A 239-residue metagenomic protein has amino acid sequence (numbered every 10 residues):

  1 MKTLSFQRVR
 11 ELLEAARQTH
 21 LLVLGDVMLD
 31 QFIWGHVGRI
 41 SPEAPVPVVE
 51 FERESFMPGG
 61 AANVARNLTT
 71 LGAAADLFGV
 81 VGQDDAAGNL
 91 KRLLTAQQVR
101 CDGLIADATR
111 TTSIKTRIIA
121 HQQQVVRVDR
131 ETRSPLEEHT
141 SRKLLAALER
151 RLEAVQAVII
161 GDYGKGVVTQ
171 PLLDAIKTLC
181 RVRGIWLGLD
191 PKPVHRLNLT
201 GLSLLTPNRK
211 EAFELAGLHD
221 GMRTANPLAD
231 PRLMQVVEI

Functional and structural regions predicted by a protein language model:
M1-G38: Positively charged, low-complexity intrinsically disordered leader regions
K2-R10, P42, V46-I114: Substrate-binding N-lobe of the ribokinase-like
A16, L152-E153, L199-T200: A short, aliphatic-rich alpha-helical micro-motif
L22-L24, R127, Q156-I159, G188 (+1 more regions): Structural motif
S41-V49, H121-S134, R209-R223: Gly-rich Lys/Arg/Thr-decorated short loops/hinges at beta-loop-alpha junctions or inter-strand turns that position
L104-R110, R117-L152: Conserved phosphate-binding/catalytic loop of the ribokinase/pfkB sugar-kinase fold
A154-V167: Short acidic, glycine-rich surface-loop motifs adjacent to enzyme active sites
G166-I239: Conserved phosphate/ATP/ADP-binding segment of small-molecule kinases
